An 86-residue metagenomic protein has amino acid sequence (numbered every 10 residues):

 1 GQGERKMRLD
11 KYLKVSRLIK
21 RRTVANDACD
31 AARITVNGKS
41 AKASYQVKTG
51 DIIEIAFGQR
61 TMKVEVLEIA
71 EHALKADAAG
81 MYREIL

Functional and structural regions predicted by a protein language model:
G1-K6: Short, Lys/Arg-enriched N-terminal segments with co-localized hydrophobic residues within the first ~10-30 amino acids
M7-T49: A basic, amphipathic helix-loop patch mediating RNA/tRNA/ribosome contacts
I52: Glycine-rich, charged/polar anion/phosphate-binding loops that engage phosphate groups from diverse ligands
Q59-L86: C-terminal structural segments of small proteins and small subunits
